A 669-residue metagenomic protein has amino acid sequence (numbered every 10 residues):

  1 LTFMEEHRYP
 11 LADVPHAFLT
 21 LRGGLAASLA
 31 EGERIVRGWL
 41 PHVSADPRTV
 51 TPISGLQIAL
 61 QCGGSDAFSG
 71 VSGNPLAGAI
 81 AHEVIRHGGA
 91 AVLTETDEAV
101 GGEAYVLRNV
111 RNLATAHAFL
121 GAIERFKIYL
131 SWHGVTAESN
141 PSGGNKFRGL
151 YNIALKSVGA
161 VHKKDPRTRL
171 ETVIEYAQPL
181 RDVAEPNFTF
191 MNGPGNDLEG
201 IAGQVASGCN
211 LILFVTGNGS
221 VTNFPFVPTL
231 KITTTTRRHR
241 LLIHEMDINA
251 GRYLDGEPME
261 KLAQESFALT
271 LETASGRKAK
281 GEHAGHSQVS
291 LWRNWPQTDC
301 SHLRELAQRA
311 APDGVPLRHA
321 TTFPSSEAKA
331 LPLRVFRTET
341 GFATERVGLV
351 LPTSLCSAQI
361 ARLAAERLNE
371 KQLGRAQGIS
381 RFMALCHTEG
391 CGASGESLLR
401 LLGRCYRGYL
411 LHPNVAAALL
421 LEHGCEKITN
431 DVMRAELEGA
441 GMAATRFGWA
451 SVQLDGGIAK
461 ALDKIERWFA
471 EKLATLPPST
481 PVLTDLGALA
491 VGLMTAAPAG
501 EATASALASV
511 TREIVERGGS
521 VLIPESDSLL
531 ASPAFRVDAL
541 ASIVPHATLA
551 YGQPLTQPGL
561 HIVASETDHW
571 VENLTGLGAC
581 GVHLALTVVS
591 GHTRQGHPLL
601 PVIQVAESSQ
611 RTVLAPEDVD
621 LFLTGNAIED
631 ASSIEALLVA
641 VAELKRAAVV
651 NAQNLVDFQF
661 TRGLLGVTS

Functional and structural regions predicted by a protein language model:
L1-S220, F224-L584, V588-S669: Metallocofactor- and cofactor-centric catalytic cores in central/energy metabolism, strongly enriched
